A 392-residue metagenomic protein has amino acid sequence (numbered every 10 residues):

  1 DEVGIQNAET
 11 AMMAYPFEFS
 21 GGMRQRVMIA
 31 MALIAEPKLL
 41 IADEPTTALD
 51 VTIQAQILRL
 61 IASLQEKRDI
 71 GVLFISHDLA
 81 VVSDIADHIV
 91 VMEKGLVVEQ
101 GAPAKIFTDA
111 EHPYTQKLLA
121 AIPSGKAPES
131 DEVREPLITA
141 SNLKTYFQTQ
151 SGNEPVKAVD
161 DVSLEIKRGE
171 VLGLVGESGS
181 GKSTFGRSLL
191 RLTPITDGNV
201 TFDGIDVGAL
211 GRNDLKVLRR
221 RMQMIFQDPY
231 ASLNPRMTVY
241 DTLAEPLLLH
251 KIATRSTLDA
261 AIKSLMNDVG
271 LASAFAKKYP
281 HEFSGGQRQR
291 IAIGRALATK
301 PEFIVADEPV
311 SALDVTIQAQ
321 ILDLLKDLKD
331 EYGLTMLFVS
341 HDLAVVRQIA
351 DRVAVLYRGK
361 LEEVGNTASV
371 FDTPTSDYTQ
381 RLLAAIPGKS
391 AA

Functional and structural regions predicted by a protein language model:
D1-K126, S130-A392: ABC transporter nucleotide-binding domains
